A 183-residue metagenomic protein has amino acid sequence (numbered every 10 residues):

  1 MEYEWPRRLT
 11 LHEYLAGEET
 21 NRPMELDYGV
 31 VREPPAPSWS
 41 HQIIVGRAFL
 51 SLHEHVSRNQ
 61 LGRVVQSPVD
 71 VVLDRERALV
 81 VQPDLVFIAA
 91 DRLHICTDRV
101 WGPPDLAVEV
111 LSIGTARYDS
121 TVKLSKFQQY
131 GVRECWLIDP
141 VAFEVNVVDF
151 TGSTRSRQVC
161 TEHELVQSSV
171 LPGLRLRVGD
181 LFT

Functional and structural regions predicted by a protein language model:
M1-T183: Gly/Pro/Ser/Thr-rich low-complexity, intrinsically disordered segments predominantly at protein N-termini
